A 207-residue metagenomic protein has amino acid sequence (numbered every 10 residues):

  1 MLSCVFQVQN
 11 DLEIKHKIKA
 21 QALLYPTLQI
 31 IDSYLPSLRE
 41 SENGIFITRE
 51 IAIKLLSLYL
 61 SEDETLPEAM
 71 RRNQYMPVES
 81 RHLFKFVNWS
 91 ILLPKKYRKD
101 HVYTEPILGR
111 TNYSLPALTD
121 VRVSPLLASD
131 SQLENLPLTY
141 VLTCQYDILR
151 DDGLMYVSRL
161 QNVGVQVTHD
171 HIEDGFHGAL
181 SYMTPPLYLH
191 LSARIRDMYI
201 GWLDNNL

Functional and structural regions predicted by a protein language model:
L2-L207: Alpha/beta-hydrolase superfamily serine-hydrolase fold, recognizing
